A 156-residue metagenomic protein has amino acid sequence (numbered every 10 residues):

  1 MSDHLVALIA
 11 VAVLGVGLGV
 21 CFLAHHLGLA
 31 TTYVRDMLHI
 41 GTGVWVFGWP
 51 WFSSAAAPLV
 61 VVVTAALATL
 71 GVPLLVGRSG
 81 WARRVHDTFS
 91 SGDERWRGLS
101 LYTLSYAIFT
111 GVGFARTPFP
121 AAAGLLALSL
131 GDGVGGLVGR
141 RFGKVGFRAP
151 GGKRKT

Functional and structural regions predicted by a protein language model:
M1-L8, G19-V60, V72-T156: Interhelical loop and helix-boundary elements at the membrane-water interface of polytopic inner-membrane proteins
V13-G17: Glycine/aspartate-rich loop-and-adjacent alpha/beta segment that forms the canonical ThDP
V60-A66: Hydrophobic mid-bilayer segments of alpha-helices in multi-pass membrane transport proteins, especially secondary
L67-G71: A short acidic, glycine/proline-enriched capping/turn motif at secondary-structure boundaries, especially helix N-cap
